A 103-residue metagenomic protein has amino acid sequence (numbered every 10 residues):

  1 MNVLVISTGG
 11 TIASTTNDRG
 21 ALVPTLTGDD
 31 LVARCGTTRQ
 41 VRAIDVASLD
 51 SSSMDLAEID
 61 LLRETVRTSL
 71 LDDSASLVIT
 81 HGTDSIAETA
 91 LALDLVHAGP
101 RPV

Functional and structural regions predicted by a protein language model:
M1-L71: N-terminal glycine-rich anion-binding loop in soluble enzyme alpha/beta folds
I44, L77-T80: Short beta-strand segments at enzyme active-site cores
D72-S76: Short acidic/histidine-rich motifs immediately flanking catalytic phosphotransfer sites in two-component signaling
I79-R101: Short Gly/Thr/Asp-enriched flexible loops that form oxyanion-binding sites at enzyme active sites
